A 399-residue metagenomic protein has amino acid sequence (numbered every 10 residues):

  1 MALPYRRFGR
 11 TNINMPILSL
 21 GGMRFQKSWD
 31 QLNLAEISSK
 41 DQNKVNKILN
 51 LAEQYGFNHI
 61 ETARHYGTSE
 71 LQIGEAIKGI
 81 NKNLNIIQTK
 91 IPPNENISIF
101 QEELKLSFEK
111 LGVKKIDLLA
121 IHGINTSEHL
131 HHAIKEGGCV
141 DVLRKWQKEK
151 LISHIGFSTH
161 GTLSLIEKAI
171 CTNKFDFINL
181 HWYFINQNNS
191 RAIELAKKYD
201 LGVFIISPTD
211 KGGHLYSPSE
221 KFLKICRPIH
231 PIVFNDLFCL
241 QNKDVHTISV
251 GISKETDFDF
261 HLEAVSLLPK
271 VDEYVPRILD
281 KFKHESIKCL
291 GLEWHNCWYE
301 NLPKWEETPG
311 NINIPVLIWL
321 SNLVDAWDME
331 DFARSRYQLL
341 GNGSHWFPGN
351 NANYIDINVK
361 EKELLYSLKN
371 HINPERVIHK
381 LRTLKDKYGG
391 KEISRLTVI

Functional and structural regions predicted by a protein language model:
M1-N85, Y366-I399: N-terminal binding-site loop/beta-alpha segment at the start of enzyme catalytic domains that lines or forms
F8, L18-L20, A52, I60 (+10 more regions): Conserved, mostly hydrophobic/aromatic
I13-L18, G56-H59, N81-N85, V113-D117 (+4 more regions): Short, well-ordered coil/turn segments that N-cap beta-strands
S19-M23, E61-A63, Q88-K90, L119-H122 (+4 more regions): A cross-family glycoside hydrolase active-site/sugar-binding cleft signature
W29, N33-I37, E95-R191, K197-I205 (+1 more regions): Glycine/proline-rich, positively charged, aromatic-decorated active-site loop/lid region on the catalytic face
E70-T89, C139-K150, I205: Alpha-helix-loop-beta-strand connector modules within alpha/beta enzyme cores
L84-I87, K174-W182, P269-V275: Short hydrophobic/aromatic-enriched beta-strand-loop microsegments
R191-I399: Structured C-terminal cap/extension of enzyme domains
